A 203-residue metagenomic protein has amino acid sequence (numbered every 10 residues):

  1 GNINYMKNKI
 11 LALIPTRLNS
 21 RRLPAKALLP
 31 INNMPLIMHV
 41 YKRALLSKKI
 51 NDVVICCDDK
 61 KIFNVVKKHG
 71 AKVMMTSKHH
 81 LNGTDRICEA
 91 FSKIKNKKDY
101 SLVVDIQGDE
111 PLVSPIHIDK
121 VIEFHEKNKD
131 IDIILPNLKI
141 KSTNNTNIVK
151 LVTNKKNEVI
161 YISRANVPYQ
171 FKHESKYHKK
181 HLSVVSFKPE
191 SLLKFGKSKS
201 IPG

Functional and structural regions predicted by a protein language model:
G1-Y5: Short, Lys/Arg-enriched N-terminal segments with co-localized hydrophobic residues within the first ~10-30 amino acids
N8-C57: N-terminal glycine-rich phosphate-binding loop and ensuing alpha1 helix
R21, P111, V185: Residues that recognize and position ribonucleotide moieties
K26-I31, M74, K199-I201: Short glycine-enriched, charge-decorated loop/helix-capping segments at active-site entrances that position
I37, D109, K188: Residue-level signal for inorganic ion chemistry
I50, K98-Y100, N128-I131: Short, high-confidence coil segments that cap the C-terminus of an alpha-helix and link into the following beta-strand
V54, K60-I106, L112-E123: Short phosphate-binding loop-to-helix
S114-I201: Conserved core of the sugar-phosphate nucleotidyltransferase
